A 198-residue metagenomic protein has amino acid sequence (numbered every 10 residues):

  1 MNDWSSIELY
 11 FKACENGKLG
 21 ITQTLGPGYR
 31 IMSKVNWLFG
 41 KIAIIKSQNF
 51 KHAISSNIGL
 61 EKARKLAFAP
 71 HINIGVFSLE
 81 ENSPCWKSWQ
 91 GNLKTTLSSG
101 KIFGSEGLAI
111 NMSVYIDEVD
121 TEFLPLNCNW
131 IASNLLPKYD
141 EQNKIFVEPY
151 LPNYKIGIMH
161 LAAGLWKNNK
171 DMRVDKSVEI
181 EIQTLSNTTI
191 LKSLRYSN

Functional and structural regions predicted by a protein language model:
M1-N36: GT-A fold catalytic core of metal-dependent nucleotide-sugar glycosyltransferases, centered on the diacidic
Y10, Y29-A53, L66: Unchanged
I45-N198: A glycosyltransferase accessory/donor-loop signature
